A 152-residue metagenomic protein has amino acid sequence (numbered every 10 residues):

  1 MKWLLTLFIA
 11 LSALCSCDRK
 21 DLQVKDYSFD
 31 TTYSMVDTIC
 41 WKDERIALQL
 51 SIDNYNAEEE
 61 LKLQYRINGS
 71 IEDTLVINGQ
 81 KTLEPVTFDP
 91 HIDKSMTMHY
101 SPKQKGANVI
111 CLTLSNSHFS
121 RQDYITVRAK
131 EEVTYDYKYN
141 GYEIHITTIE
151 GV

Functional and structural regions predicted by a protein language model:
M1-L4: Positively charged n-region of N-terminal signal peptides that target proteins for export
A13-S16: C-terminal motif of bacterial Sec signal peptides marking the signal peptidase cleavage site
R19-V76, Q80-K81, K130-I144, I149-G151: Acidic/polar, low-complexity intrinsically disordered N-terminal segments immediately downstream of a Sec signal
E84-T97: Aromatic sugar-binding surface patches on proteins that engage polysaccharides or sugar-phosphate polymers
K94, G106-I110: Exposed beta-strand face motif in extracellular beta-rich ectodomains
Y100-Q104: Residue-level recognition of secondary-structure-to-loop junctions
L114-H118: Surface-exposed loop/turn motifs at beta-strand-loop junctions within extracellular Ig-like and Fibronectin type III
R121-E131: C-terminal edge beta-strand
